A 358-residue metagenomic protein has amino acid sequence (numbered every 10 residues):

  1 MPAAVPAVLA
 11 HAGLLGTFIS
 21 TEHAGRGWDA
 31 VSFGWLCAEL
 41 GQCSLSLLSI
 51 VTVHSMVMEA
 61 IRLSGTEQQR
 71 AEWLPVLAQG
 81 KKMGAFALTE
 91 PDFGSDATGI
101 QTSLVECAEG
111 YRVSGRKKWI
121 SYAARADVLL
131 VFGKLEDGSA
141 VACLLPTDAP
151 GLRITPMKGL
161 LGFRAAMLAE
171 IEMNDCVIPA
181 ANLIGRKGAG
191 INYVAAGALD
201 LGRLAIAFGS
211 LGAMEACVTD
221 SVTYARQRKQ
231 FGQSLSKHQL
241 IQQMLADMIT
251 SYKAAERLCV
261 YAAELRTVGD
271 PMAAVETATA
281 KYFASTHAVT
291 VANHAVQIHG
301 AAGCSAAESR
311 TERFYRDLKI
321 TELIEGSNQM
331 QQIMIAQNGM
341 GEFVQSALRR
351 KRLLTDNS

Functional and structural regions predicted by a protein language model:
H11-K81, Y122-V128, R266, E308 (+1 more regions): Internal helix-loop-helix
W35, M56, H299-S358: Glycine-rich phosphate/cofactor-binding loops in nucleotide/flavin-utilizing enzymes
Q42, M56, I154-K253, T321 (+2 more regions): Glycine-rich beta->alpha junctions and the first turn(s) of the following alpha-helix
L77, L211, E215-V218, L245-C259 (+2 more regions): Alpha-helical transition-metal enzyme core signature, strongest for iron centers
G80-L88: A short, Trp-centered hydrophobic/proline-enriched beta-strand micro-motif
T102-V105: A structural signal for short hydrophobic beta-strand segments in well-ordered beta-sheet cores
S114-I154: A short core secondary-structure module
V222, R226-Q233, I249-F283, V296-C304: C-terminal helix-coil-helix/basic helical segment that borders enzyme active sites and/or dimer interfaces and provides
